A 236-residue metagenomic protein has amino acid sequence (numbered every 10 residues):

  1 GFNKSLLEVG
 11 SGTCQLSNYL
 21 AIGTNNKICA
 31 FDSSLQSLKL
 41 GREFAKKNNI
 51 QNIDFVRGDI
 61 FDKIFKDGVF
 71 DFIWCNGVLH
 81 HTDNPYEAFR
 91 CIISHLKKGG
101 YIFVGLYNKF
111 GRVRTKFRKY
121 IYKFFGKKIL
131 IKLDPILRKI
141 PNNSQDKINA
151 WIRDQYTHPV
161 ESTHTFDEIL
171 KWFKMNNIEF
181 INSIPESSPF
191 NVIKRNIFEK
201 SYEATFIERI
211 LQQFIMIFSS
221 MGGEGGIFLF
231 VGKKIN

Functional and structural regions predicted by a protein language model:
N3-G12: Conserved class I S-adenosyl-L-methionine
T13-T24: Conserved SAM-binding loop of SAM-dependent methyltransferases across substrates and taxa, primarily the Class I
S34: Conserved SAM/SAH-binding beta-strand->alpha-helix loop
N49-F61: Conserved SAM-binding strand-loop segment of SAM-dependent methyltransferases
I64-F72: A short acidic, Gly/Pro-enriched loop at the edge of an enzyme's catalytic core that lines a small-molecule cofactor
Y86-K98: A short glycine-rich, Lys/Arg-flanked "PGG" loop and its adjoining helix->strand segment in the class I
Y101-I136: Conserved class I S-adenosyl-L-methionine
Q145-I235: Rossmann-like AdoMet/SAM-dependent catalytic core
